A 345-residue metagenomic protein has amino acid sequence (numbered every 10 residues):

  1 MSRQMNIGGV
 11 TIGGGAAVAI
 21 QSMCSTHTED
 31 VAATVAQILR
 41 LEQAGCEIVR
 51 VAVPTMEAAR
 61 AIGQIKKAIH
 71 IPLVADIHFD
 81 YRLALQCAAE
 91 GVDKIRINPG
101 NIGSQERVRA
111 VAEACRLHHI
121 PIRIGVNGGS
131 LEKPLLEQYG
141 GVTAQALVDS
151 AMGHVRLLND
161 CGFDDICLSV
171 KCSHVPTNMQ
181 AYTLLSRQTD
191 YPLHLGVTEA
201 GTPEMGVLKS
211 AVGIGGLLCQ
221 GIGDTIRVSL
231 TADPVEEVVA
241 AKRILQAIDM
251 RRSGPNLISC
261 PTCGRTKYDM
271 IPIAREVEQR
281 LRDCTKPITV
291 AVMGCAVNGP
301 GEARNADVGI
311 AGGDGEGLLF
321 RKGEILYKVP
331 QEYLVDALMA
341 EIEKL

Functional and structural regions predicted by a protein language model:
M1-M23, R116, Q279: N-terminal amphipathic alpha-helix/helix-capping segment at the start of soluble metabolic enzymes
G15-A33, A52-P54, I71-F79, L135-V148 (+1 more regions): Active-site mouth loops of central-metabolism enzymes
I20, D76, I124, L168 (+5 more regions): Conserved, mostly hydrophobic/aromatic
S25, V31, E42-I65, R96-S104 (+1 more regions): Glycine-rich, proline-tolerant flexible connector loops at the mouths of alpha/beta enzymes
M56-I77, A110-I122, Y182-L193, V277-L281: Alpha-helix-loop-beta-strand connector modules within alpha/beta enzyme cores
A68-I71, A88-I95, R116-H119, S186-P192 (+3 more regions): Glycine-enriched alpha-helix->loop->beta-strand junction motifs that scaffold or abut catalytic
R82-R123: Hydrophobic or amphipathic alpha-helical targeting/insertion segments
N127, L135-D283, T289: Catalytic alpha/beta core domains of metabolic enzymes, predominantly
